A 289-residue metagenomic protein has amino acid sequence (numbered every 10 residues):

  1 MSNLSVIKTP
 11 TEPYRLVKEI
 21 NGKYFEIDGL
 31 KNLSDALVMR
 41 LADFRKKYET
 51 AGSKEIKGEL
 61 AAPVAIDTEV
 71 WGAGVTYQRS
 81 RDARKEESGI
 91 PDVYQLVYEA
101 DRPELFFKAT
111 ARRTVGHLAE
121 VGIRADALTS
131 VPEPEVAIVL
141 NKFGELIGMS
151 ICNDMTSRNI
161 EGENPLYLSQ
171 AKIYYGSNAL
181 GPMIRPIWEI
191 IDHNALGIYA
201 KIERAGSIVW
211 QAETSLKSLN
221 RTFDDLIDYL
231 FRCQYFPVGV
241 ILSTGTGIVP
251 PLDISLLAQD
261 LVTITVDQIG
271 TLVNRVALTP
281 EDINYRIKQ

Functional and structural regions predicted by a protein language model:
M1-E104, E213, L261-T265, I283: N-terminal non-catalytic cap/leader segment that marks the start of a structured domain
S2, K8-K18, G22-K23, I27-D28 (+2 more regions): Charged, cofactor-coupling segments
S34-M39, S218-D228, E281-Q289: Short, surface-exposed linear segments at secondary-structure transitions and domain or protein termini
G52, V115-E120, M183-P186, S243-V249 (+1 more regions): A general structural signal for short secondary-structure boundary/capping elements
T68-L226, C233: Glycine-enriched loop-and-adjacent helix/strand subsegments that border the catalytic/binding cleft of enzyme cores
G74, G148, A171, G181 (+4 more regions): Glycine-centered flexibility sites
A83-K85, E163, I248, I254-L256 (+1 more regions): N-terminal low-complexity, intrinsically disordered patches enriched in charged
T222-L256: A conserved acidic, glycine/proline-rich C-terminal tail/linker
